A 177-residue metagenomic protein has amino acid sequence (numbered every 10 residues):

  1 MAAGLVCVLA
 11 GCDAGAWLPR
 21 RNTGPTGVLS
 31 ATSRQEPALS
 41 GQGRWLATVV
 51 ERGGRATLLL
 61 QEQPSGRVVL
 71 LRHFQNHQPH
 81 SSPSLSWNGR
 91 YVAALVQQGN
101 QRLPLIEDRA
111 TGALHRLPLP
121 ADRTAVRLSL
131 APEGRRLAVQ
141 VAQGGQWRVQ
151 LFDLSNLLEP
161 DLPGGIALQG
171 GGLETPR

Functional and structural regions predicted by a protein language model:
M1-D13: Sec-dependent bacterial lipoprotein signal peptides
C12-R177: Sequence signature of WD/YWTD-type beta-propeller architectures
